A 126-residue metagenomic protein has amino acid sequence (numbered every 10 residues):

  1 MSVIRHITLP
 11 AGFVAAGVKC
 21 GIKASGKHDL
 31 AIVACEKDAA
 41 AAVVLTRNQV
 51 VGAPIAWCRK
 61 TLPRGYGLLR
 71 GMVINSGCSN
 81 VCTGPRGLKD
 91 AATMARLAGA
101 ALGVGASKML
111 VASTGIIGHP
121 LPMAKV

Functional and structural regions predicted by a protein language model:
M1-V50: N-terminal amphipathic/basic leader segments beginning at the initiator methionine
G26-D29, A40, V51-G52, Y66-G71 (+1 more regions): Short coil/turn connectors at secondary-structure junctions
V33-A34, V73-N75, V111-S113: Short beta-strand segments
R47-A56, P85-T93: Glycine-rich anion/phosphate-binding loops
P54-G65: Short, charged beta->alpha transition segments
K60, G77-S79, T114-I116: Short, ordered loop/turn segments at secondary-structure junctions
V73-G103: Alpha-helical support elements that line or immediately flank enzyme active sites and cofactor-binding pockets
A92-T93, L97-V126: Glycine-rich, mobile lid/loop segments that gate access to catalytic sites or pores
